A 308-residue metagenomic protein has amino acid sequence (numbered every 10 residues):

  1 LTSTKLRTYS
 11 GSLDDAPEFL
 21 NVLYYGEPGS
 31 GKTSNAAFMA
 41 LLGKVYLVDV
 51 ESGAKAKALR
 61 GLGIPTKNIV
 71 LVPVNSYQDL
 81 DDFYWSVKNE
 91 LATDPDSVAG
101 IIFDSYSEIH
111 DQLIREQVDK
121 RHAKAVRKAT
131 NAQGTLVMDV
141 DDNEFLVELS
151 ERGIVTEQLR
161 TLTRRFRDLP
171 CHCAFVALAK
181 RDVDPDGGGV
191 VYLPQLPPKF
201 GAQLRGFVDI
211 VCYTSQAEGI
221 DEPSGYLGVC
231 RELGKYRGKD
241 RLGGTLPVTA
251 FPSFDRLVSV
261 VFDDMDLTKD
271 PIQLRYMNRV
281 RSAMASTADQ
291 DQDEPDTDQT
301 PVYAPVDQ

Functional and structural regions predicted by a protein language model:
L1-R7, A16-L20, I220-Q308: C-terminal regions of RecA-like/P-loop NTPase motor modules
T2-R7, S12-F103, S107-Q112: Conserved P-loop
D49, L71-N75, A125-A129, P198-A202 (+2 more regions): Glycine-rich loops and low-complexity Gly/Arg-rich segments that provide flexible linkers or classic glycine-based
R60, R115-E116, I220: Single-residue recognition of alpha-helix boundary sites
D81, W85, H110, T156 (+2 more regions): Generic detector of well-ordered alpha-helical segments enriched in charged/polar residues, highlighting helical
V87-L91, L162-F166, V208: Hydrophobic, Leu/Ile/Phe/Ala-enriched alpha-helical segments that form helix-helix packing faces
G100-Q203: P-loop NTPase motor core
R165, C171-P252: Phosphate-binding/switch region of NTP-binding enzymes
